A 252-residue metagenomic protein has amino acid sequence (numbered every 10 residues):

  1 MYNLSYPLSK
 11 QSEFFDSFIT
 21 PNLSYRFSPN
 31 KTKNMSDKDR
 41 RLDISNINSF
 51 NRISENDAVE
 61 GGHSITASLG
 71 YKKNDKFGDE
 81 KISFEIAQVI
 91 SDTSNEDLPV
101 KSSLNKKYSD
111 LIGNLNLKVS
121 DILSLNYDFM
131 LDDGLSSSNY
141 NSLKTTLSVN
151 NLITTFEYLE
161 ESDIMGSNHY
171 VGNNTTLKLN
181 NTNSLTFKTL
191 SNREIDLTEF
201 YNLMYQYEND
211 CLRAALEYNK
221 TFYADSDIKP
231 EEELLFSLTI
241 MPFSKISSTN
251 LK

Functional and structural regions predicted by a protein language model:
M1-N192, D196-Q206, D210-K252: Outer-membrane beta-barrel translocator/pore domains, especially the C-terminal barrels of Gram-negative outer-membrane
